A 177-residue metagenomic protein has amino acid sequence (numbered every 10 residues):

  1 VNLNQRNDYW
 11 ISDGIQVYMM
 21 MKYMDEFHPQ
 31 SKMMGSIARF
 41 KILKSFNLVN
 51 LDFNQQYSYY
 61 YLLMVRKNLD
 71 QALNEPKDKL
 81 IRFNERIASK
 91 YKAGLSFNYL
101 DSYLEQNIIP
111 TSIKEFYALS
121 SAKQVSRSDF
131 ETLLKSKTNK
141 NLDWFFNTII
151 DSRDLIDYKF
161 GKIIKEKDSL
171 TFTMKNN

Functional and structural regions predicted by a protein language model:
V1-N176: Hydrophobic alpha-helical and helix-loop surface patches within well-folded domains that function as non-catalytic
